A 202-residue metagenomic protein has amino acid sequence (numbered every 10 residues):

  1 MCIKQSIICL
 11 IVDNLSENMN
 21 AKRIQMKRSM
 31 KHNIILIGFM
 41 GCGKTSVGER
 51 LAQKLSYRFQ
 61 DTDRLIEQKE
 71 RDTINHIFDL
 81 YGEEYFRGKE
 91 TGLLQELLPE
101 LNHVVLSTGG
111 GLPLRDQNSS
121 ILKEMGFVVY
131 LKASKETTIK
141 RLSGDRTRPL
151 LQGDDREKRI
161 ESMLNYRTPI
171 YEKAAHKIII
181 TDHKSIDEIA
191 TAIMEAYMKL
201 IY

Functional and structural regions predicted by a protein language model:
K22-R23, K27-S29, R50, K54 (+2 more regions): NTP-dependent small-molecule kinase module
L36: Hydrophobic anchor at the beta1->P-loop junction of P-loop NTPases
F39: P-loop (Walker A) phosphate-binding loop of NTP-binding proteins
C42: ATP-binding Walker
T45: Walker A/P-loop
T62-L112, D116-K123, R148-P149, E161: ATP-dependent small-molecule kinase phosphotransfer cores that center on conserved nucleotide phosphate-binding segments
M125-T168: A glycine- and Lys/Arg-enriched "phosphate-lid" helix/loop adjacent to the NTP-binding pocket of small-molecule kinases
